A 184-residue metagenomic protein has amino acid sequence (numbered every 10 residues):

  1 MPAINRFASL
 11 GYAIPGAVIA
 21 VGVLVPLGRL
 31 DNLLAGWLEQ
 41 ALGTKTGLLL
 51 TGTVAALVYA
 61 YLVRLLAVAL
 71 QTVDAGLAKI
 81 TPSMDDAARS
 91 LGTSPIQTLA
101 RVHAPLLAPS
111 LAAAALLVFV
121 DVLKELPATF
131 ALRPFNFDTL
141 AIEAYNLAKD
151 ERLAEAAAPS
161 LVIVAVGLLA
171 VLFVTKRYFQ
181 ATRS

Functional and structural regions predicted by a protein language model:
P2, P15, T51-A55, D85 (+4 more regions): Residues that define the loop-to-transmembrane-helix transition and helix capping in multi-pass membrane transporters
A3-I4, A20-L62, I96, L132-F135: Membrane-interfacial helix termini and adjacent extracytoplasmic/periplasmic loops of multi-pass transporters
F7-I14, L27, V58-L66, L116-L123 (+2 more regions): Hydrophobic transmembrane alpha-helices
L10, I14, V63, L70-V73 (+3 more regions): Transmembrane alpha-helices
A20-N32, G36, A75, P109 (+5 more regions): Juxtamembrane/transmembrane-helix interface segments of polytopic membrane transporters
G47-R89, A114-A115: Membrane-cytosol interface at the C-terminal ends of specific transmembrane alpha-helices in multi-pass membrane
D74-R89, T93, Q97-R101, L116-L117 (+1 more regions): C-terminal transmembrane helix and the adjacent membrane-cytosol boundary/short C-terminal tail of inner/organellar
L123, T129-L172: Interhelical loop and adjacent transmembrane-helix boundary motif in polytopic membrane transport permeases
